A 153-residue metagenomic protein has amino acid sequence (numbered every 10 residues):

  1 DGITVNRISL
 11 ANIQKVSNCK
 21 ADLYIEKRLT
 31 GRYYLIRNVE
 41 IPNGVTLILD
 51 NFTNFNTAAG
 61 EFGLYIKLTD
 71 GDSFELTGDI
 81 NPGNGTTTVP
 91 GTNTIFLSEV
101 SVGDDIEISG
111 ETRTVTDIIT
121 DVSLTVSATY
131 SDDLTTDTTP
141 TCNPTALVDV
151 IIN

Functional and structural regions predicted by a protein language model:
D1-G2, I13, T53-T57, N93-F96: Extracellular and analogous surface-interaction loops
D1-I3, R7, A11-V16, K20 (+3 more regions): C-terminal interaction-tip segments
I3-R7, T46-I48, T88, S123: Intrinsic-disorder/low-complexity, polar/charged segments enriched in Ser/Thr/Lys/Arg/Asp/Glu/Gln
K15-R37: Short, surface-exposed beta-strand/strand-loop-strand elements in extracellular ectodomains
L23-I25, I36-N38, D50, K67 (+3 more regions): Beta-strand-rich, repetitive solenoid scaffolds
I25-K27, T53, A128-Y130: A short beta-strand motif that forms part of the nucleic acid-binding face of small beta-barrel RNA-binding folds
L29-S73: Aromatic- and Gly/Pro-enriched, solvent-exposed loop/edge beta-strand patches characteristic of beta-rich domains
S73-P144: Autoprocessing Asn-cyclization modules and mimics
